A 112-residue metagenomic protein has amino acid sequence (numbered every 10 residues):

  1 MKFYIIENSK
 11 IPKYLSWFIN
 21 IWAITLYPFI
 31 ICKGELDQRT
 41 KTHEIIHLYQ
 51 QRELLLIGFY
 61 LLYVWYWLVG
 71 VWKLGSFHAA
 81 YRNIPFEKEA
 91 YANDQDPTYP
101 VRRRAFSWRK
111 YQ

Functional and structural regions predicted by a protein language model:
M1-I21, L55-Q112: Metalloprotease/metallohydrolase-associated module, dominated by Zn2+-dependent proteases
P12, Y27-P28, H43, W72: Generic, low-specificity signal for short hydrophobic/alpha-helical stretches with a mild N-terminal bias, encompassing
W17-T42, Q51: Short pre-active-site segment immediately N-terminal to the catalytic Zn-binding motif
H43-E44, E87: Acidic active-site catalytic centers that drive phospho-/nucleotidyl reactions and related ester hydrolyses
